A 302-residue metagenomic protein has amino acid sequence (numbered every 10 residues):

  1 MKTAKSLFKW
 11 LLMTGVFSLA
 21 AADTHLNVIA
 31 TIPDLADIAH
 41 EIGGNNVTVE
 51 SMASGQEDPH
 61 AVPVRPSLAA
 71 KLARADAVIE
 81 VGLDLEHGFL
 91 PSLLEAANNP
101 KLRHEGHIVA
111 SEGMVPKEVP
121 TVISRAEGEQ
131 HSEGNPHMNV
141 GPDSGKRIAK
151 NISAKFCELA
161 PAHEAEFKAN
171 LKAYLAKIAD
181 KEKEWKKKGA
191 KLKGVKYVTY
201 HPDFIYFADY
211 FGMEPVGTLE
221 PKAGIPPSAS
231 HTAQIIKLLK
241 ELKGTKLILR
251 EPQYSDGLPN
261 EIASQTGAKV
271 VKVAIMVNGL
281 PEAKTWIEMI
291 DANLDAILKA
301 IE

Functional and structural regions predicted by a protein language model:
M1-K9: Positively charged n-region of N-terminal signal peptides that target proteins for export
K9-S18: Bacterial N-terminal signal peptides
A21-E302: Extracytoplasmic metal-acquisition and chelation regions
